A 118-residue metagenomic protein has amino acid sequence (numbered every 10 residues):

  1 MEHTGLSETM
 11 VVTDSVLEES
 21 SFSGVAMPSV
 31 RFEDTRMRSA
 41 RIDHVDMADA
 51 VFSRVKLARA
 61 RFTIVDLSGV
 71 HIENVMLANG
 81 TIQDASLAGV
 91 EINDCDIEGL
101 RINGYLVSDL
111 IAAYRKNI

Functional and structural regions predicted by a protein language model:
M1-I118: Tandem repeat scaffolds
